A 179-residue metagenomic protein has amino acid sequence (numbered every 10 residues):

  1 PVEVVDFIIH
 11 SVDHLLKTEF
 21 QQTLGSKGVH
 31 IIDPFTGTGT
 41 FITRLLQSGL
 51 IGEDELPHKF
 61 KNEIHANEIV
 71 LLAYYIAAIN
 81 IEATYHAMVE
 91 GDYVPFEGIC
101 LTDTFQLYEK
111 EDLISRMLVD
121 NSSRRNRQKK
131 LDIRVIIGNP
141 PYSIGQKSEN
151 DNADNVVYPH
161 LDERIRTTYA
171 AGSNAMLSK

Functional and structural regions predicted by a protein language model:
V2-E111: Conserved S-adenosyl-L-methionine
T40-L56, E63, L107-K179: SAM-dependent methyltransferase catalytic-core segment centered on the flexible catalytic loop and adjoining short
